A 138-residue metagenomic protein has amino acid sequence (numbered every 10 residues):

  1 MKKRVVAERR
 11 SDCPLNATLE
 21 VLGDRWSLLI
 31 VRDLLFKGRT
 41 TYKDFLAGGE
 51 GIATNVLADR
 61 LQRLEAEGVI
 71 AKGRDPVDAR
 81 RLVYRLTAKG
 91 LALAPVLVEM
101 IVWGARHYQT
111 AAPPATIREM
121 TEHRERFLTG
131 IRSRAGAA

Functional and structural regions predicted by a protein language model:
M1-L22, R126-T129: N-terminal leader segment of winged-helix/HTH proteins
C13-A53: N-terminal helix-turn-helix DNA-binding core of bacterial DNA-binding proteins
G23, P76-M100: Basic, amphipathic "hinge/linker" alpha-helix immediately C-terminal to the N-terminal HTH DNA-binding motif
F36, A66, V102-A105: Residues at helix-coil transition
F45-A79: Canonical helix-turn-helix DNA-binding module
P95-A138: C-terminal regulatory/oligomerization modules of transcriptional regulators
